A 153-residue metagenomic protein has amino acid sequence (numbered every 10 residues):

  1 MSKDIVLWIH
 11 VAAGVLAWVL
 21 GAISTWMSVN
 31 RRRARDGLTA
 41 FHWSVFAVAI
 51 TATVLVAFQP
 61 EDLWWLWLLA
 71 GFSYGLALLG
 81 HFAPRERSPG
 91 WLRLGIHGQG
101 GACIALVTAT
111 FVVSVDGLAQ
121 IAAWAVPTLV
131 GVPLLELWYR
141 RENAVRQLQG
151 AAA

Functional and structural regions predicted by a protein language model:
M1-A153: Alpha-helical membrane insertion/targeting regions
